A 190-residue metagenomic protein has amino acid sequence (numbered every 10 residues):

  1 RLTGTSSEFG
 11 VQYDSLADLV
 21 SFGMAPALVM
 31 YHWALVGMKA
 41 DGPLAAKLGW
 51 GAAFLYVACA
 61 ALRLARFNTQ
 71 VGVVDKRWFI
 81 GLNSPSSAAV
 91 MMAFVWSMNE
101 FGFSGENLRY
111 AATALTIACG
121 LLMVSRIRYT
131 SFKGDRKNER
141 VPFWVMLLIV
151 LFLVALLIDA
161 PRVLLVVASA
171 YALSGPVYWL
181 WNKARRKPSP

Functional and structural regions predicted by a protein language model:
L2-L64: Multi-pass membrane catalytic core of lipid/isoprenoid biosynthesis enzymes
G4, E8-F9, W50, V71 (+2 more regions): Short hydrophobic "helix-edge" motifs at membrane interfaces and signal-peptide entry regions
G4, Y31-M38, R66-G72, F101 (+2 more regions): Juxtamembrane transmembrane-helix termini
S7, V11, G42, G72-V73 (+3 more regions): Membrane-helix interfacial "entry" motifs
E8-G10, A17, G23, A65-N68 (+2 more regions): Generic, ordered loop/turn and secondary-structure boundary motif
G23, A27, A34, T69-D75 (+3 more regions): Hydrophobic alpha-helical membrane-insertion segments
K47-A89: Hydrophobic, well-structured mid-protein blocks that either form specific transmembrane helices
K76-P190: C-terminal membrane-associated helical module and adjoining short loops/tails
